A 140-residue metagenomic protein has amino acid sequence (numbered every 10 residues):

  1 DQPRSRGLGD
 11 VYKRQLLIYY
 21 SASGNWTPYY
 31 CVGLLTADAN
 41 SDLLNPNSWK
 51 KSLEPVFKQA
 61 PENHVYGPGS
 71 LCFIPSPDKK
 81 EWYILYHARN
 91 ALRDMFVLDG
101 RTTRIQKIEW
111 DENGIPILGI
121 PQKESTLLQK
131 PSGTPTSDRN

Functional and structural regions predicted by a protein language model:
D1, S70, H87: Histidine-centered active-site/metal-ligand motif
D1-L8, Y12: Single conserved hydrophobic/aromatic residue that forms the stacking wall/gate of nucleotide- or nucleobase-binding
R6, G69-C72: Beta-propeller and closely related beta-sheet repeat lectin domains
K13-L16, S21-N63, P77-W82, H87-N140: Beta-rich carbohydrate-recognition and catalytic domains
V65-G67: Repeat-based blade/solenoid architectures
